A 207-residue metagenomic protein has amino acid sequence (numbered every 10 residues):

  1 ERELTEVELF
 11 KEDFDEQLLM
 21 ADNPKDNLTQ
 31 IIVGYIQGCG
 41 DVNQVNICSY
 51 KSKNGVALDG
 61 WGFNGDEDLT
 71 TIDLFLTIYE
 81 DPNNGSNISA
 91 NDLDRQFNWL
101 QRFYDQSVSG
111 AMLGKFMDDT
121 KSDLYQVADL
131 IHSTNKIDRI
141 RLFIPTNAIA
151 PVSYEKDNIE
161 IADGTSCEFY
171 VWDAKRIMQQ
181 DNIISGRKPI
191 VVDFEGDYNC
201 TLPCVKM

Functional and structural regions predicted by a protein language model:
E1-M207: N-terminal extension/subdomain marker
